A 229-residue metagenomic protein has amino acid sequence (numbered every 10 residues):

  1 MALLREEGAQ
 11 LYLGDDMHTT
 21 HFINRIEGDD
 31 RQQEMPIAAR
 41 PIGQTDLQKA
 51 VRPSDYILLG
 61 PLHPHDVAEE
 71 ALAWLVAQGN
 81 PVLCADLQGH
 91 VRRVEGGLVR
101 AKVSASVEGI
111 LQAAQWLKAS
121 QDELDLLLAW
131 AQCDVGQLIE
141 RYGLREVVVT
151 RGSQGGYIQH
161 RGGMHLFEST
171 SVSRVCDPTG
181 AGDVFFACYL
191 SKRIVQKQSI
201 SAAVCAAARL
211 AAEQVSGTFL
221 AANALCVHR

Functional and structural regions predicted by a protein language model:
M1-P61, H65, E70-V82, H228-R229: Conserved N-terminal subdomain of the carbohydrate kinase-like
G14, A85-D86, T150: Generic beta-sheet signal
H21-I23, R92-G96, V175-T179: Short, charged, surface-exposed secondary-structure boundary motifs
Q44, E69, A101-S104, Q132-C133 (+1 more regions): Structural motif corresponding to alpha-helix initiation and N-cap regions
D55-H63, G89-L98: Flexible, glycine/proline-enriched loop segments at strand-loop-helix junctions that form or flank small-ligand binding
Y56-L58, C84, K118, V148: Structural motif
G79, H90-H165: Conserved phosphate/ATP/ADP-binding segment of small-molecule kinases
E146-R151, T170-R229: Conserved post-catalytic alpha-helical subdomain immediately downstream of the catalytic base and nucleotide-binding
